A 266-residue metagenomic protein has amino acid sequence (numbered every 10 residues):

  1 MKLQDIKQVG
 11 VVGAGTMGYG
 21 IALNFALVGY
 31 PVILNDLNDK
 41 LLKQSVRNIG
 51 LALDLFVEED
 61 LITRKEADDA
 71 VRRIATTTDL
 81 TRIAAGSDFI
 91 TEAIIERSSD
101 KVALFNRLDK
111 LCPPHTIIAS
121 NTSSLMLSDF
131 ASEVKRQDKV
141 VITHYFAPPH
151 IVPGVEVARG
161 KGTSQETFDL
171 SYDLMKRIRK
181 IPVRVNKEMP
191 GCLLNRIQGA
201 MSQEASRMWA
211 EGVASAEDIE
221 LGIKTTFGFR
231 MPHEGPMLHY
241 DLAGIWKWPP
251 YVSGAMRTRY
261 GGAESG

Functional and structural regions predicted by a protein language model:
M1-L3, V28, E166, R177-R184 (+2 more regions): NAD(P)-dependent Rossmann-like dehydrogenase/reductase catalytic/cofactor-binding core
M1-L55, E59, L111: NAD(P)+-binding Rossmann beta1-loop-alpha1 motif at the extreme N-terminus of oxidoreductases
I33, A75, T91, V141-T143 (+1 more regions): Hydrophobic/aromatic beta-strand patches that form the interior of the parallel beta-sheet core in alpha/beta enzyme
K40, Q44, V57-I117, L125: Rossmann-like NAD(P)-binding element
A52, P153-G154, M201-A205, P236 (+1 more regions): A general alpha-helix detector
I117-K187, G191-N195: Rossmann-fold dinucleotide-binding core
P182, L194, Q198-E204, G228: Structural/interface elements that position substrates and couple domains in central-metabolism enzymes
